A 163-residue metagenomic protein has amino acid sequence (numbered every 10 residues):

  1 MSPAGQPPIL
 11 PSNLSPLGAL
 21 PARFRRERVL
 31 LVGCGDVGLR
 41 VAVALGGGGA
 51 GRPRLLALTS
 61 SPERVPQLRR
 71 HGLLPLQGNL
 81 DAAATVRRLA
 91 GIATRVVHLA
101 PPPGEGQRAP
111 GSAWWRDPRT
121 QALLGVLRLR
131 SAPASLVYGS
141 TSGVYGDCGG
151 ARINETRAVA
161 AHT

Functional and structural regions predicted by a protein language model:
M1-H71, P75-D81, V86-L89, R95-L99: Hydrophobic, well-ordered beta-alpha structural blocks that scaffold small-molecule cofactor pockets
V37, E63, G104-E105, V144: Surface-exposed, flexible loop/turn segments at secondary-structure boundaries
V41-V43, Q67, Q107-W115, G146-G150: Short glycine-/acidic-enriched loop or helix-start segments at secondary-structure transitions that form or flank
L80, P101-P102, G139-S142: Beta-hairpin (beta-strand-turn-beta-strand) motif
A83-T85, G104-R108, Y145: Short glycine-rich, flexible loops that bind phosphorylated cofactors or substrates
A84, W114, V159-T163: Residues at secondary-structure transition points
L89-V137: NAD(P)-cofactor binding segment of oxidoreductase domains
Q121-A161: Conserved Rossmann-fold NAD(P)-dependent oxidoreductase catalytic core, especially the SDR/UDP-sugar
